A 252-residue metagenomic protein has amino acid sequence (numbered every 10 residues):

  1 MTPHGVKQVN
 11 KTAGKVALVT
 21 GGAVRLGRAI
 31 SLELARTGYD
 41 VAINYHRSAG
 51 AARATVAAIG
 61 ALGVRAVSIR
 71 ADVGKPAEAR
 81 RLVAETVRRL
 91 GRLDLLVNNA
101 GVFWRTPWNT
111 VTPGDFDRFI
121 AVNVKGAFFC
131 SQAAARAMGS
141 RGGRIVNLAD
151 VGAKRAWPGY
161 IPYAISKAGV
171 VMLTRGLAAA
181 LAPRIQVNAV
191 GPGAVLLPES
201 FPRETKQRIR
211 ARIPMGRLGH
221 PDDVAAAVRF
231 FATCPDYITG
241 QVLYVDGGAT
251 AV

Functional and structural regions predicted by a protein language model:
V16, A23-V24: Conserved glycine-rich cofactor-binding loop
P107-W108, T112-D117, I209: Substrate-binding pocket helix/loop in short-chain dehydrogenase/reductase
S131, S166, T174: Active-site helix of classical SDR
R136, A178-P183: Alpha-helical segment proximal to the catalytic Tyr-Lys
A137, H220-V245, T250: C-terminal substrate-recognition "lid" of short-chain dehydrogenase/reductases
D150: Residue(s) in the substrate-gating loop at a strand-loop-helix junction that position the organic substrate next
A182-Q186, T239-G240: Short, small/polar-rich loop/turn modules that mediate ligand/substrate recognition or access, typified
